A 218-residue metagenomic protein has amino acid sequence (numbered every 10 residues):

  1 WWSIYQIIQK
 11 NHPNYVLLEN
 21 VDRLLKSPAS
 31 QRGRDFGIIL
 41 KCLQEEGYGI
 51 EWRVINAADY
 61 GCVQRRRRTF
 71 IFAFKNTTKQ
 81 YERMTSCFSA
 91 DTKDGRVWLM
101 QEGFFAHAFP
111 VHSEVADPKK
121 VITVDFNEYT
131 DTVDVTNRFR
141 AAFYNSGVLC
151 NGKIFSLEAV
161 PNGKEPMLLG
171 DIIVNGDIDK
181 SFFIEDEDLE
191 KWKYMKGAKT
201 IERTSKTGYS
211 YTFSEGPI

Functional and structural regions predicted by a protein language model:
W1-P217: Class I S-adenosyl-L-methionine
